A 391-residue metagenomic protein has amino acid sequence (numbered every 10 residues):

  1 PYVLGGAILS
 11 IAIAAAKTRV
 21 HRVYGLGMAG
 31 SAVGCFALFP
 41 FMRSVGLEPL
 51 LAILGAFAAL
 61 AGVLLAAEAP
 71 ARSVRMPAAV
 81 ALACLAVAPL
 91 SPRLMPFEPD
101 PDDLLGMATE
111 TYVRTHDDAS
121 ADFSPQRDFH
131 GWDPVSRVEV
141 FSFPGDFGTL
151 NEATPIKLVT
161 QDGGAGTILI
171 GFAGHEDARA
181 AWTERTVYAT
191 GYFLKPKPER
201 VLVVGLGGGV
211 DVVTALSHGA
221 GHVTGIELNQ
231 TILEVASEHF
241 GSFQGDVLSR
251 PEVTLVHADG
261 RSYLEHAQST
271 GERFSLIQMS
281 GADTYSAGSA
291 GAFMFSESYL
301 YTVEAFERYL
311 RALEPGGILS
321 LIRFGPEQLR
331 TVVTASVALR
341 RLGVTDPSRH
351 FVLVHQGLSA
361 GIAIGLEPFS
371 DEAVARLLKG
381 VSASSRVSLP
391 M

Functional and structural regions predicted by a protein language model:
P1-P390: Alpha-helical transmembrane segments of multi-pass membrane proteins
